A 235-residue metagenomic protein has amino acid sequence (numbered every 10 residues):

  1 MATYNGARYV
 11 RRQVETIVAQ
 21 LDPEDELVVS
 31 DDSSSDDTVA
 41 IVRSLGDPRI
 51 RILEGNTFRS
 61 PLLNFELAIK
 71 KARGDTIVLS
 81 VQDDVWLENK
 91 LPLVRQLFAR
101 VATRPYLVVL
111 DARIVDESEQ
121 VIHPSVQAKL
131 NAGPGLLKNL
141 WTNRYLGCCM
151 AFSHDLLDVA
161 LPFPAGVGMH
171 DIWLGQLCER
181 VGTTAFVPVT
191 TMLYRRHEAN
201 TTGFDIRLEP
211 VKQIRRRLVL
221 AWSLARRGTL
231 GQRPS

Functional and structural regions predicted by a protein language model:
G6-A19: Short, well-formed alpha-helical segments that are part of the catalytic scaffolds of diverse glycosyltransferases
Y9-R11, D36-S44, N89: Acidic helix N-cap motif at the loop->helix transition within catalytic regions of sugar-transfer enzymes
D31-A40, T57: A conserved acidic beta->alpha catalytic loop
D37, D84-L97: Acidic donor-binding/catalytic loop of UDP-sugar-dependent glycosyltransferases, especially processive GT2
G55-A72: Glycine-rich, basic loop-to-helix element that forms the pyrophosphate-binding segment of sugar-nucleotide handling
I77: Short aromatic/hydrophobic "clamp" motif used to bind/position activated sugar donors
L91-I122: Conserved donor NDP-sugar-binding/catalytic core segment of glycosyltransferases
G133-D205: Conserved nucleotide-sugar donor-binding catalytic segment
